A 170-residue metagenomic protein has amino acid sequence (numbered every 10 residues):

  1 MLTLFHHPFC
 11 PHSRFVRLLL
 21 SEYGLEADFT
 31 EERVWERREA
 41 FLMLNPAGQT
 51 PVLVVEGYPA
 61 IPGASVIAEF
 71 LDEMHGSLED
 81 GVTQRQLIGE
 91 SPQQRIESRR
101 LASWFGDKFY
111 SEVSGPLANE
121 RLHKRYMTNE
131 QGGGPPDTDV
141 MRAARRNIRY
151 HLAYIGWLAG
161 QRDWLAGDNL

Functional and structural regions predicted by a protein language model:
M1-R142, L165: GST-like domain detector, emphasizing the conserved glutathione-binding G-site in the N-terminal thioredoxin-like
S77, W157-D168: Surface-exposed helix-capping loop/turn segments at secondary-structure junctions
D139-A159: Amphipathic alpha-helical packing segments from all-alpha helical-bundle domains
I148, D168-N169: Short amphipathic alpha-helix initiation/capping segments at coil-to-helix junctions
